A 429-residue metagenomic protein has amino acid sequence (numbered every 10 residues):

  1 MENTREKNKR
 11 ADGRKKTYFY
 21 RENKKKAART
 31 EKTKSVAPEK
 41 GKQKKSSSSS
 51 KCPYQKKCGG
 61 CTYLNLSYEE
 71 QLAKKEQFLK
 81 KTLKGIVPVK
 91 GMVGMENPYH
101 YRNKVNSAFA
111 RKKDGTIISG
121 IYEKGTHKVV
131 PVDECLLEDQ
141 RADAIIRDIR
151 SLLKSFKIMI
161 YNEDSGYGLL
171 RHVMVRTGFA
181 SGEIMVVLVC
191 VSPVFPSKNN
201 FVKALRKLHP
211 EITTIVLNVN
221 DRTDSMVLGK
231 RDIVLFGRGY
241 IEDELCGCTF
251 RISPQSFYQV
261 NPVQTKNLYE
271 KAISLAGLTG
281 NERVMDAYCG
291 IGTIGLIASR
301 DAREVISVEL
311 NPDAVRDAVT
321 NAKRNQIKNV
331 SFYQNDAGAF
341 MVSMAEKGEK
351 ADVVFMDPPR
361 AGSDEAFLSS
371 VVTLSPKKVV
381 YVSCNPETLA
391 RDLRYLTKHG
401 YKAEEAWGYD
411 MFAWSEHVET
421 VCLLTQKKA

Functional and structural regions predicted by a protein language model:
E2-K25, R29-K44, S197-N199, K203-A429: Rossmann-like S-adenosyl-L-methionine
K44-C52, K128, K427-A429: Flexible, glycine-/basic-rich loop-and-beta segments that form/coincide with the SAM-dependent methyltransferase
S50, K56-I160, A180, F195: Extended interfacial segments that mediate partner engagement and assembly in macromolecular machines
G91-P98, E163-D164, H172, R176 (+1 more regions): Short, solvent-exposed loop/turn elements at beta->coil junctions and helix N-caps that rim active or binding pockets
N103, G182-I184, N281-E282: Nucleotide donor/acceptor-binding cores
A108-A110, R176, V189-V191, T425-K427: Solvent-exposed residues in well-ordered beta-strands and their adjoining turns, especially edge/terminal strands
G120-E123, V187-V189, A318: Short, acidic/hydrophobic/Gly-rich beta-strand patch recurrent on exposed beta strands that often constitutes part
V175, G182-V191, T249-S253, V353: Short, aliphatic-rich beta-strand segments
